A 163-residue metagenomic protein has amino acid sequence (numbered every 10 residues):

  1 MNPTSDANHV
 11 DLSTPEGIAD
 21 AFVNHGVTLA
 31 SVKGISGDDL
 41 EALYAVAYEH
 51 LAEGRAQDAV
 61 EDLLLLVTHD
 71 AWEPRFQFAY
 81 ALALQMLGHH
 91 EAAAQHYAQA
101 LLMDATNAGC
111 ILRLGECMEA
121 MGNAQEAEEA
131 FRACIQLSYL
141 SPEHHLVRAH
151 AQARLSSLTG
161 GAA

Functional and structural regions predicted by a protein language model:
G26-A42: TPR-adjacent "capping" and linker segments in tetratricopeptide-repeat scaffold/adaptor proteins
A30-G34, S138-H144: Flexible helix-coil transition and linker loops at the boundaries of alpha-helical arrays
G37-D104: Alpha-helical adaptor scaffolds
A52, M86, A120, R154-S157 (+1 more regions): Register position in tetratricopeptide repeats
E119-P142, A149-S156: TPR/TPR-like (Sel1-like) alpha-helical repeat modules
